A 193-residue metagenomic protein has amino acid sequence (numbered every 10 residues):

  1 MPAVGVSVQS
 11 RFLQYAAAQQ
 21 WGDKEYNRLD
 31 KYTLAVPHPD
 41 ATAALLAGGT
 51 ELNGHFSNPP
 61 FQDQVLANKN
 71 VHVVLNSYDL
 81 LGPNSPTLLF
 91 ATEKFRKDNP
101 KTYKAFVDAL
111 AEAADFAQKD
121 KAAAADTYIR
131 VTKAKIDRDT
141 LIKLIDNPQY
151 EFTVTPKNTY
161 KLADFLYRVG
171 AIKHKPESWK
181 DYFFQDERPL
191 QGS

Functional and structural regions predicted by a protein language model:
M1-A67, A122, Y160-K161: Bilobed "Venus flytrap"/periplasmic-binding protein-like clamshell domains and structurally analogous long
G22, N70-V71, A171: Short aromatic/hydrophobic-glycine micro-motifs
N27, N76, D139, P176-E177: Residue-level detector of family-conserved "landmark" positions at structurally sensitive sites
P39-R130: Pocket-lining segment of extracytoplasmic ligand-binding domains
V65, G82-N84, I145-N147, F183-R188: Short secondary-structure boundary/hinge segments and terminal tails
S85, A91, T140, D146 (+2 more regions): Glycine-rich, flexible loop/turn motifs
K97-K173: Secondary-structure end/capping motifs
L166-S193: Conserved C-terminal helix/tail region of periplasmic/extracytoplasmic solute-binding proteins
